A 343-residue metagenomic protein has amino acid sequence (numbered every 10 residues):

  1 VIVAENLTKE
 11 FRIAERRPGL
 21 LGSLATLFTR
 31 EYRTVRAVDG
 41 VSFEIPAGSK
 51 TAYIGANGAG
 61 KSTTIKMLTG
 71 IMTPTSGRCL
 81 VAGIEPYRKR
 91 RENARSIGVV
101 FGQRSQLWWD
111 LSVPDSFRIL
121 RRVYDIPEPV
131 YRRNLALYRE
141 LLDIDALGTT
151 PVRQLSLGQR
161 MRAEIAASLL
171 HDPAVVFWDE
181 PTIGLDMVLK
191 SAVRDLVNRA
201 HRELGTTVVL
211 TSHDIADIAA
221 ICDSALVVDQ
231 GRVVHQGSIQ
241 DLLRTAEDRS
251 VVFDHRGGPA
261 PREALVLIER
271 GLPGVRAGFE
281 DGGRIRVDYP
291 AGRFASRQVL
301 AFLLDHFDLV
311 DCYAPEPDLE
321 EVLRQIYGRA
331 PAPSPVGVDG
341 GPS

Functional and structural regions predicted by a protein language model:
G19-L27, R118, R122, P129-L147: Conserved ABC ATPase "signature" region
G77-E85, N93-A94: Conserved ABC transporter NBD signature motif
P151-L155: Conserved ABC ATPase signature
V176-E180: Catalytic Walker B motif of ABC-type/P-loop ATPase nucleotide-binding domains
R194-P290: ABC transporter nucleotide-binding domain
